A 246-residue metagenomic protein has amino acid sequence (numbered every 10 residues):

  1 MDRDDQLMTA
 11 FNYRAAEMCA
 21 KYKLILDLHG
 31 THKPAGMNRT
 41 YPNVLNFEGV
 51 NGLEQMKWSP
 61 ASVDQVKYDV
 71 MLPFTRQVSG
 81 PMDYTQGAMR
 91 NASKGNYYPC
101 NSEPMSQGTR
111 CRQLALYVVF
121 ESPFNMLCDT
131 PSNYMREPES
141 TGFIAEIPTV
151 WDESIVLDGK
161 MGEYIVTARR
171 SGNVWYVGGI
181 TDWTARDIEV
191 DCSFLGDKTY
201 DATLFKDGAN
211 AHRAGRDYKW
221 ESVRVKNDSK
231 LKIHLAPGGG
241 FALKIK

Functional and structural regions predicted by a protein language model:
M1-M105: Aromatic- and carboxylate-enriched substrate-binding clefts and catalytic-loop regions of carbohydrate-active enzymes
K23-G30, L53-K57, P123-E137, W151-I155 (+1 more regions): Acidic/polar loop patches that form or flank catalytic/metal-binding clefts of enzymes that bind anionic ligands
L26, V119, V177, G238: Conserved, mostly hydrophobic/aromatic
E103, R112-F124, C128-P131: Catalytic domains of carbohydrate-active enzymes that cleave complex glycans
D129-Y176, I180, H212-R216: Glycan-recognition and catalytic regions of carbohydrate-active enzymes
M161-D201, F241-A242: Carbohydrate-binding surface patches
L204-D228: Solvent-exposed beta-strand/loop surfaces of large extracellular or lumenal domains
S222-K246: C-terminal beta-strand-rich structural cap/linker in extracellular carbohydrate-active enzymes
